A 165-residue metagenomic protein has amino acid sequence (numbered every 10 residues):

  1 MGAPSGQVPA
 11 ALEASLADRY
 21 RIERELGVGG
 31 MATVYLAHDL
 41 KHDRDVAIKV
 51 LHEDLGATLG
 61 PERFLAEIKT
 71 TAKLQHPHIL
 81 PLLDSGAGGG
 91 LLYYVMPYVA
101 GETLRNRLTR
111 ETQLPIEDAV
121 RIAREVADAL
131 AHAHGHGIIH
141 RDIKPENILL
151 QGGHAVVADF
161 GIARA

Functional and structural regions predicted by a protein language model:
G2-A165: Conserved ATP-binding/catalytic core of the eukaryotic-like protein kinase fold, especially serine/threonine kinases
